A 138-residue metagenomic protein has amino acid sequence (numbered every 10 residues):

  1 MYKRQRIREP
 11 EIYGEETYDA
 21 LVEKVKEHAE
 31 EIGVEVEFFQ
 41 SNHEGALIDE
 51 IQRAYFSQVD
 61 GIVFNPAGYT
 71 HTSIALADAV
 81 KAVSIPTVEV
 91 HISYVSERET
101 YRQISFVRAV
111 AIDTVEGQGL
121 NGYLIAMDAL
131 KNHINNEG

Functional and structural regions predicted by a protein language model:
M1-Y2: Conserved small/polar residues in nucleotide/adenosyl-binding loops
R8, L76-D78, V83, R98-V107: Active-site-proximal loop->helix
E11-E30: Short catalytic helix/loop segments, enriched in acidic residues and glycine and frequently bearing histidine
E27-F39: Short beta-strand elements in bilobed, periplasmic/extracellular small-molecule ligand-binding domains
I32, V83-P86: Helix C-cap/helix->beta junction micro-motif
E37-F38, V88, E97-G138: Short, glycine-/small-residue-rich phosphate/pyrophosphate-handling segment
S41-S84: N-terminal small/polar loop signature for handling phosphorylated ligands or for N-terminal nucleophile
